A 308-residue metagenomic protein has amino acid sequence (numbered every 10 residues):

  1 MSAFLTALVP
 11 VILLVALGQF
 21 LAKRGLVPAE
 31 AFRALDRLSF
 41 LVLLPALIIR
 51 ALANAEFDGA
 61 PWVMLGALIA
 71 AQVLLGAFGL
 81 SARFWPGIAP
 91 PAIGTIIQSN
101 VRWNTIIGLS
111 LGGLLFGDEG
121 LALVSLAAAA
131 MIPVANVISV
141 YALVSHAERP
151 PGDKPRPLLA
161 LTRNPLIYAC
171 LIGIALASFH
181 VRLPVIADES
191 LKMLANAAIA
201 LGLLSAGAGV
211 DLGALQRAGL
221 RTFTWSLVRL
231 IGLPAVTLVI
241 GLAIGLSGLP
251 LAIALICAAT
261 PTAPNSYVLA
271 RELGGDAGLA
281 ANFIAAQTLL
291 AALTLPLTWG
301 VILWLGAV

Functional and structural regions predicted by a protein language model:
M1-V308: Alpha-helical transmembrane segments of multi-pass small-molecule/ion transporters
